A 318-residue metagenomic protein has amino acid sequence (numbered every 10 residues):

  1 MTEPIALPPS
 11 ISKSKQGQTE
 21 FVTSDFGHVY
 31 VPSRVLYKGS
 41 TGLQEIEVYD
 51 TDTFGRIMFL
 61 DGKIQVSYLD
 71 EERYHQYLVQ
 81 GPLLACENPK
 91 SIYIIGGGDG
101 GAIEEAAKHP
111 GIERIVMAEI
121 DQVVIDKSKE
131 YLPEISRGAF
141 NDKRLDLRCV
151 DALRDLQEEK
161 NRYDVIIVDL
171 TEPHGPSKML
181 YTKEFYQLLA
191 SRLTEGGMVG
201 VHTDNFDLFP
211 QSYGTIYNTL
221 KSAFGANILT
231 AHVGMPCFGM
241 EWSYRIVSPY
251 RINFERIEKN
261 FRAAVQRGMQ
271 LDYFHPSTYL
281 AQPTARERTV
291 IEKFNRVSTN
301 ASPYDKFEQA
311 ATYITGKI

Functional and structural regions predicted by a protein language model:
T2-F54, Q65, N227-I318: Soluble small-group transferase modules, centered on the S-adenosyl donor enzyme superfamily
T2-T19, T41, V66-G200, D207-Y217 (+3 more regions): The AdoMet/dcAdoMet-binding core of the Class I SAM-like
Y30, Y37, F59, V150 (+1 more regions): A generic, residue-level signal for flexible/boundary positions that often mark functional hotspots
E47-Y49, I57-F59, Y93-I95: Short, conserved beta-strand segments within well-ordered enzyme catalytic domains that often line or immediately flank
R56-D61, I167-T171: Gly-rich Lys/Arg/Thr-decorated short loops/hinges at beta-loop-alpha junctions or inter-strand turns that position
M58, Y68, Q157, E255-I257: Short acidic, gly/pro-rich beta-turn/loop elements at beta-sheet edges and active-site/ligand-binding grooves
T171, D204-F206, V233-G234, Y250: Histidine- and/or cysteine-centered catalytic micro-motif in compact active-site loops
L220-A223, I228: Repeat-solenoid scaffold signature
